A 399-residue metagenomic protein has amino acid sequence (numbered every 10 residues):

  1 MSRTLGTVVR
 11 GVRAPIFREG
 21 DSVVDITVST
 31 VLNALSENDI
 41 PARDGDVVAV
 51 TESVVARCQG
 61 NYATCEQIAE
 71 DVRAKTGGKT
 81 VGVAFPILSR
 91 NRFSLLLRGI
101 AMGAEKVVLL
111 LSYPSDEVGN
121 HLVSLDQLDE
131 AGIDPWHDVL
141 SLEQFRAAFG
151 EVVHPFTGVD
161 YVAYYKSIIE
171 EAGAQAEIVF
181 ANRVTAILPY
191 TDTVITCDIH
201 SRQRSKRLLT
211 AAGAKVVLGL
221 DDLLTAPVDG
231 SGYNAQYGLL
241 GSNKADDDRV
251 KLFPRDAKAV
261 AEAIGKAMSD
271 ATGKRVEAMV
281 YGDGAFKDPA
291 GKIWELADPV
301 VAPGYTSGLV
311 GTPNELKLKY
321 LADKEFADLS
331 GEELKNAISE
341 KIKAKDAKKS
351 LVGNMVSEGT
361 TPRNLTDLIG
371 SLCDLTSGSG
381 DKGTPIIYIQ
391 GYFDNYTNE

Functional and structural regions predicted by a protein language model:
S2-D44, S53-E399: Conserved mixed alpha/beta catalytic, RNA-binding, or beta-rich assembly cores of soluble enzyme, regulatory
